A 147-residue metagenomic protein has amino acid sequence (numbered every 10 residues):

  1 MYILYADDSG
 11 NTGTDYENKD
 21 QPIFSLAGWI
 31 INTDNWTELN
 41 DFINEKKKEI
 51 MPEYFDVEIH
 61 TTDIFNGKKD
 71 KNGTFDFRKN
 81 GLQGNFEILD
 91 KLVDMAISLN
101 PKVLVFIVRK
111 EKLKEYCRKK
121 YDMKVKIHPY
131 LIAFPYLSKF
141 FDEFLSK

Functional and structural regions predicted by a protein language model:
M1-K147: Phosphate-ester processing/binding pockets and catalytic centers
